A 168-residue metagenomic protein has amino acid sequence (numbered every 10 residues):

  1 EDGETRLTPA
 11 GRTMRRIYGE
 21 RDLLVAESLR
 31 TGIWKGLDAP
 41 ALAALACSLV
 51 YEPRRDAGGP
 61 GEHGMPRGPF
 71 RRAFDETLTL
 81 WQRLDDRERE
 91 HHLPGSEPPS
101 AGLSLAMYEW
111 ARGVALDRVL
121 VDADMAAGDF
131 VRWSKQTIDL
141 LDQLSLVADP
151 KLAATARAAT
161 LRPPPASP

Functional and structural regions predicted by a protein language model:
E1-G3, A39-P168: Acidic, serine/threonine- and proline-rich low-complexity intrinsically disordered segments
D2-K35: Accessory beta->alpha helical hairpin/"wing" motif in late/C-terminal subdomains of nucleic-acid enzymes
